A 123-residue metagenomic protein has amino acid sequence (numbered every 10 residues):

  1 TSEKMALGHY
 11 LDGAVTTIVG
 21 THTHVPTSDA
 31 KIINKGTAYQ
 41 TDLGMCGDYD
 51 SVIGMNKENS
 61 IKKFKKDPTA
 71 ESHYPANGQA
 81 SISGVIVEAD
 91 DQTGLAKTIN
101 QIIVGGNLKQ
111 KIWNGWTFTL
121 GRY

Functional and structural regions predicted by a protein language model:
S2-P75: Conserved beta-sheet core of the metallophosphoesterase superfamily
E58-Y123: A short C-terminal boundary segment appended to hydrolase-like catalytic domains
